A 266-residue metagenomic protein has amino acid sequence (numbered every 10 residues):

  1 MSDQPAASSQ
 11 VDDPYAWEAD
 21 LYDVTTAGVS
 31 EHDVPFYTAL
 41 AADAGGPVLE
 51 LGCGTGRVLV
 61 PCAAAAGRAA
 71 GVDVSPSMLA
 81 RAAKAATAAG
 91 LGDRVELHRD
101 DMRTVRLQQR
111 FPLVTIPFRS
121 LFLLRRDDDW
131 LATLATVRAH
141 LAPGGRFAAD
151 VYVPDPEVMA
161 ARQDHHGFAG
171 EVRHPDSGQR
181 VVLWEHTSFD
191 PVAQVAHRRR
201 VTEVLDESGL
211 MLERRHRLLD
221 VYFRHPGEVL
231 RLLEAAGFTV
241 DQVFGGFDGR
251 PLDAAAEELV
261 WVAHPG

Functional and structural regions predicted by a protein language model:
M1-G46: Conserved class I S-adenosyl-L-methionine
G45-G54: Conserved class I S-adenosyl-L-methionine
L59-T104: Class I SAM-dependent methyltransferase SAM/SAH-binding core
R106-L113: A short acidic, Gly/Pro-enriched loop at the edge of an enzyme's catalytic core that lines a small-molecule cofactor
T115-P117: A conserved beta-strand element that flanks and buttresses the S-adenosyl-L-methionine
L131-P143: A short glycine-rich, Lys/Arg-flanked "PGG" loop and its adjoining helix->strand segment in the class I
A148-L230: SAM-dependent methyltransferase
D220-G266: C-terminal lobe and adjacent flexible extensions of AdoMet/dcAdoMet transferase-like proteins
